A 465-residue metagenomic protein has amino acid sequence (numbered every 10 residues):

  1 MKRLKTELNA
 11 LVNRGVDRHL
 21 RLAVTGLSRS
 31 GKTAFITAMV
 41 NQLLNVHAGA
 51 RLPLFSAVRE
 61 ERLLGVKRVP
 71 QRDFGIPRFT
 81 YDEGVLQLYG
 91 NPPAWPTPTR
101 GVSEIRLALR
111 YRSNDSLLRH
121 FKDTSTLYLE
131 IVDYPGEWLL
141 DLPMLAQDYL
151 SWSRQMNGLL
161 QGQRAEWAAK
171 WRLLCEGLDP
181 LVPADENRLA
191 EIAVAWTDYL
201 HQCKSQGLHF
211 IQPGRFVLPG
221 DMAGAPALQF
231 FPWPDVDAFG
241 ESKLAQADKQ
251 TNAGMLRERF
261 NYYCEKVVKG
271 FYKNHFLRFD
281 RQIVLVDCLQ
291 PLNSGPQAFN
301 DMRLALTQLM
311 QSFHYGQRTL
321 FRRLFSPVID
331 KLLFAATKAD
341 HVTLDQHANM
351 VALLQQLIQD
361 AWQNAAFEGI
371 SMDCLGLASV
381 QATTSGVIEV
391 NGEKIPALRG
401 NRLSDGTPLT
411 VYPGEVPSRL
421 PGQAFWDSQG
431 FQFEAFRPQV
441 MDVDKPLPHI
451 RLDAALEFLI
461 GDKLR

Functional and structural regions predicted by a protein language model:
E7-L11, V16, Q42-V328, T343 (+3 more regions): Switch- and interface-adjacent substructures of P-loop NTPase systems
L22-V40: Glycine-rich phosphate-binding P-loop
A23-T25, V284-D287, L333-K338: Conserved beta-strand segments of the P-loop GTPase G domain that flank and frequently precede/overlap
M39-L44, M144-Y149, F299, A348-L354 (+1 more regions): Short secondary-structure boundary/capping segments
A335-V342, L375-G386: Short, conserved secondary-structure transition motifs
H341-A366: GTPase G-domain guanine-specificity segment
W362, A366, I370-A378: Extended oligomerization regions of viral-like shell subunits
G369-M372, T384-S404: Long, charge-rich C-terminal accessory regions
